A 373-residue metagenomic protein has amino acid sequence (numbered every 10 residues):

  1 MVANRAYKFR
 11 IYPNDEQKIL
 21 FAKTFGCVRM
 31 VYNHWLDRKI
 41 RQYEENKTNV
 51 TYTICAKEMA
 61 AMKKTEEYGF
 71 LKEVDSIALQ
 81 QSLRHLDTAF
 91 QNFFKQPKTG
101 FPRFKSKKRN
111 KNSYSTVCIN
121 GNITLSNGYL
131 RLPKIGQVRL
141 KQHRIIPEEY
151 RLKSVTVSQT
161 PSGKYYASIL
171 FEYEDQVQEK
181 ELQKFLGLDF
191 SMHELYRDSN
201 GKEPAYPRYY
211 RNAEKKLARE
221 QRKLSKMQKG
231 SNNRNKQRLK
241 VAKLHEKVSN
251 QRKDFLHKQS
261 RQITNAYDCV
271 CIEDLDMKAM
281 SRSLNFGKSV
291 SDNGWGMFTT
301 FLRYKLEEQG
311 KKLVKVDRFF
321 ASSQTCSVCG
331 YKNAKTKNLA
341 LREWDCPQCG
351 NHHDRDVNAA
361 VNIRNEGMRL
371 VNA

Functional and structural regions predicted by a protein language model:
M1-A373: Nucleic-acid substrate recognition interfaces
